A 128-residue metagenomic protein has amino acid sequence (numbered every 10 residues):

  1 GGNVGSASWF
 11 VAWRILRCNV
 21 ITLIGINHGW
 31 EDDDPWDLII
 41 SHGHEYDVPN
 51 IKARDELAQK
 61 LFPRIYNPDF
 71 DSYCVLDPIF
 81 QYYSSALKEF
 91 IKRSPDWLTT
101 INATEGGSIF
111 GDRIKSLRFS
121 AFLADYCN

Functional and structural regions predicted by a protein language model:
G1-N128: Metal-ion/cofactor- or nucleotide/acyl-coenzyme-handling active-site neighborhoods
